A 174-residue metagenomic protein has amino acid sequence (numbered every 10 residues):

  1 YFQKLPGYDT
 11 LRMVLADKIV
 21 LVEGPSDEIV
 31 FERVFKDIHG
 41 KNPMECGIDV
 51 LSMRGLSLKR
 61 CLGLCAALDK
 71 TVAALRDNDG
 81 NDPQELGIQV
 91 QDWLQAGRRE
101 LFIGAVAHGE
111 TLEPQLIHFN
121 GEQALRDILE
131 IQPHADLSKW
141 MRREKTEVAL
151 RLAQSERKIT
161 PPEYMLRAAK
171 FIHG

Functional and structural regions predicted by a protein language model:
Y1-G174: Acidic, divalent-metal-binding catalytic cores of TOPRIM and closely related two-metal-ion phosphodiester/pyrophosphate
